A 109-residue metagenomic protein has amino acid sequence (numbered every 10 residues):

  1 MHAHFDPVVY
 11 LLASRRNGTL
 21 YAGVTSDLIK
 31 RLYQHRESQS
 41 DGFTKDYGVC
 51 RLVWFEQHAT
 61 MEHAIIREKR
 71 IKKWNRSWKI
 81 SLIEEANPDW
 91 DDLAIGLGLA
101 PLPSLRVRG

Functional and structural regions predicted by a protein language model:
M1-D41, K45-Q57, E62-I66, A86-P88 (+1 more regions): GIY-YIG nuclease catalytic motif and its immediate N-terminal context
D46, K69-I83: Short arginine-rich
